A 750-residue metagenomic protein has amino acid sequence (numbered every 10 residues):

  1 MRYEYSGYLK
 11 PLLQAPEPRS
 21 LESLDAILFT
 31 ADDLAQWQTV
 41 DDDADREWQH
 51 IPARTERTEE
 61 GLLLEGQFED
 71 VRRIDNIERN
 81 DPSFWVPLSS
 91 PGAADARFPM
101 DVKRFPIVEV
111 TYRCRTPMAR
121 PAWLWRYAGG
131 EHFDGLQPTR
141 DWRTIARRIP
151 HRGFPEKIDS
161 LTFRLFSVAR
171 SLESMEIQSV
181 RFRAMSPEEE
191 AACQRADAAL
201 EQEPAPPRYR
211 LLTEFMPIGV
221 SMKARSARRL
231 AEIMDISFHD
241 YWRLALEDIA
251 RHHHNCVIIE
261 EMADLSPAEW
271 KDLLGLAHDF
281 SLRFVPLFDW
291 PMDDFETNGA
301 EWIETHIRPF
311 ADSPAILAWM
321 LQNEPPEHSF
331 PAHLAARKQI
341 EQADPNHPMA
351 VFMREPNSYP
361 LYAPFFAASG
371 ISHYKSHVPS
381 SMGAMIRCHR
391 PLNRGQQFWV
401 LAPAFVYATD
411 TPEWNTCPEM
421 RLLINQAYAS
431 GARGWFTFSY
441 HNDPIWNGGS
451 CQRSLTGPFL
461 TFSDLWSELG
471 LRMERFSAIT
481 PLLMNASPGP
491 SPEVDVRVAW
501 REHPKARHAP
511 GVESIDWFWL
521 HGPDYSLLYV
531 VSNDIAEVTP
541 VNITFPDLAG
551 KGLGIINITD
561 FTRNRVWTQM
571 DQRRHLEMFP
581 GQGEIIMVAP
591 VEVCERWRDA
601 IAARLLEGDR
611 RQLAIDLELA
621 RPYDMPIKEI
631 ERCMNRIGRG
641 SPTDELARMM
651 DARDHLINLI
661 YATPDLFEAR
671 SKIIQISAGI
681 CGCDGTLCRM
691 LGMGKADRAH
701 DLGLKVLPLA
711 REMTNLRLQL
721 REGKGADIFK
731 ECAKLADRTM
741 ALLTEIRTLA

Functional and structural regions predicted by a protein language model:
Y3-Q14, T144-S179: Extracellular beta-strand ligand-recognition surfaces/modules
G66-F154: Extracellular ligand-binding interfaces
R195-H254: Boundary/entry segment of secreted carbohydrate-active catalytic domains
L200-R208, L212, S430, G434-T539 (+2 more regions): Aromatic- and carboxylate-lined catalytic core of secreted/periplasmic carbohydrate-active enzymes
W242-G299, S329-P348, L423: Aromatic-lined substrate-binding rim segments of carbohydrate-active enzymes
V285-D294, A336-S358, I371, Q396-A408 (+2 more regions): Aromatic-lined carbohydrate-recognition surfaces of secreted/lumenal glycan-active proteins
W302-A332, A336, M353-Y359, P364-K375 (+1 more regions): Active-site groove signature of glycoside hydrolases
C388-M420, Q452: Active-site clefts of carbohydrate-active enzymes
